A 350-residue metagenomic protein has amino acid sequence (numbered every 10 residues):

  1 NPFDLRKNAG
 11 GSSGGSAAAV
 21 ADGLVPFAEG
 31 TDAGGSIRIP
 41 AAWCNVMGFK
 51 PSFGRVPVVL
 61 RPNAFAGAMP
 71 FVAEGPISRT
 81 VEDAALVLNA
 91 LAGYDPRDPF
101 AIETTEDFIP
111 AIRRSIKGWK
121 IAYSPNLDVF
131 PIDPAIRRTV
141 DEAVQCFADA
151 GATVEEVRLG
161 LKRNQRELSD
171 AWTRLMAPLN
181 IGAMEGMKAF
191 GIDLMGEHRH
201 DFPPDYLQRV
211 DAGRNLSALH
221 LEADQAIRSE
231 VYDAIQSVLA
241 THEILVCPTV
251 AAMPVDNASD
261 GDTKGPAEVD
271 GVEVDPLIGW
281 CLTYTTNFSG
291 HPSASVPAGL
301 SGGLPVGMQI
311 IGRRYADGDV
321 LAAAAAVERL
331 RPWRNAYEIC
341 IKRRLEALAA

Functional and structural regions predicted by a protein language model:
N1-G11, V272-E273: Short pre-catalytic strand/loop immediately N-terminal to key active-site residues, enriched for Gly-Thr
D22-F130, R137, D141-A150, E222-A226 (+3 more regions): Structural helix-boundary/capping segments
P99, T104-T105, W119-K120, P125-N126 (+3 more regions): Flexible, acidic loop-helix segments that line cofactor/substrate-binding pockets
F100-A101, A171-R174, A223, V255-W280: Short, surface-exposed loop/helix-turn segments at secondary-structure junctions that function as lids/hinges flanking
R113-S124, R174-Q236, A252, N257-S259 (+1 more regions): Short helix-loop capping/hinge segments that flank enzyme active sites or metal/cofactor-binding pockets
